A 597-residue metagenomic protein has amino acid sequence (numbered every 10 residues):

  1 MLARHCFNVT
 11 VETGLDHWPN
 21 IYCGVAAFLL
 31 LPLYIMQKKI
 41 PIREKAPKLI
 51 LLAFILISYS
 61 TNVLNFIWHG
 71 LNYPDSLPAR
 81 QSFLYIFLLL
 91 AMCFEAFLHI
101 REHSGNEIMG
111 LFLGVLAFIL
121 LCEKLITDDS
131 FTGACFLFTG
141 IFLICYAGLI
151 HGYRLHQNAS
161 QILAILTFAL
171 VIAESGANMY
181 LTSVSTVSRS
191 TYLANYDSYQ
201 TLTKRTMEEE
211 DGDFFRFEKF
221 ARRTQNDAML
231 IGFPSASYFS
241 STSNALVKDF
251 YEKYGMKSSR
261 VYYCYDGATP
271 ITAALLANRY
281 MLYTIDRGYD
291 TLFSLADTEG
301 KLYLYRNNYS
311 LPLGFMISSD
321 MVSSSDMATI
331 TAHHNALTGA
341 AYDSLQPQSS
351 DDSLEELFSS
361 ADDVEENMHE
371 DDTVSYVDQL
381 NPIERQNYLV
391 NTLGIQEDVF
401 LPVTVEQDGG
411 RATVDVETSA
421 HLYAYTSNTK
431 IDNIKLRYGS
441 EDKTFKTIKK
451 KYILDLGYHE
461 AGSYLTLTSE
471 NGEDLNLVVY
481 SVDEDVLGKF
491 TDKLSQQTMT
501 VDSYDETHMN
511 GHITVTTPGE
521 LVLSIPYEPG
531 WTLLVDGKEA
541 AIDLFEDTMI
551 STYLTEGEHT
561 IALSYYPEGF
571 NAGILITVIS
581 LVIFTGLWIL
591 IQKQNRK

Functional and structural regions predicted by a protein language model:
M1-Q37, I42, P47, F54 (+4 more regions): Periplasmic/ER-lumenal interhelical loops and adjacent helix-loop junctions in multi-pass membrane proteins
L49-F66, N72-S198, E556-K597: Contiguous transmembrane helix-bundle modules in multi-pass membrane proteins
R80-Q81, L89-M92, A117-F118, I141-I144 (+4 more regions): C-terminal, active-site-flanking charged/polar segments
L170-S190, T206-L275, L311, M316-A336 (+4 more regions): Extracytoplasmic/lumenal acceptor-recognition loop(s) of multi-pass membrane glycoenzymes
S258-G300, R306-N308: Periplasmic/luminal catalytic loop of GT-C fold multi-pass membrane glycosyltransferases that transfer sugars from
A274-A277, E299-L389, G472-K489: Catalytic cores of secreted or luminal carbohydrate-active enzymes
E370-K597: Active-site-proximal, structured, solvent-exposed surfaces of multi-pass membrane proteins that position macromolecular
